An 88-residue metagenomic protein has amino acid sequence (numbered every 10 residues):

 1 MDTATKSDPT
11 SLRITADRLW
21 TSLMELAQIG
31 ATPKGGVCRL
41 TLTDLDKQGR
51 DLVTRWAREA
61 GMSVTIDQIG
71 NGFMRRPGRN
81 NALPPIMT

Functional and structural regions predicted by a protein language model:
M1-P33, P77: N-terminal hydrophobic or amphipathic helices/low-complexity stretches enriched in small/hydrophobic/Pro/Gly
T5, K47-G49, L83: Low-complexity, compositionally biased segments
I14, I29, I66-I69, I86: Weak global preference for isoleucine
T32-R76: A non-catalytic alpha/beta surface segment that caps or lines the substrate-entry region of metallo-dependent hydrolase
Q68, R75-T88: Catalytic-core environment of secreted peptidases
